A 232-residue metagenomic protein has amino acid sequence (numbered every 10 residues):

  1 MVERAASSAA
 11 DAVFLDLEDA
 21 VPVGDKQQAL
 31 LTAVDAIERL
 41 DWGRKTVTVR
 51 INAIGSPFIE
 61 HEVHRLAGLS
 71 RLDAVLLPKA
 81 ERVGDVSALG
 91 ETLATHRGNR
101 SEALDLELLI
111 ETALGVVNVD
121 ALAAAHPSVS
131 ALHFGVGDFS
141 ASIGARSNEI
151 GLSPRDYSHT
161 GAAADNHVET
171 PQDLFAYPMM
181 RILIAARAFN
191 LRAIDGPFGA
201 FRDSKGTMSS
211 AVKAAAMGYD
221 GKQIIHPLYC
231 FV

Functional and structural regions predicted by a protein language model:
M1-V232: Expand to "…catalyze enediolate/carbanion chemistry for C-C bond making/breaking, isomerization, decarboxylation
